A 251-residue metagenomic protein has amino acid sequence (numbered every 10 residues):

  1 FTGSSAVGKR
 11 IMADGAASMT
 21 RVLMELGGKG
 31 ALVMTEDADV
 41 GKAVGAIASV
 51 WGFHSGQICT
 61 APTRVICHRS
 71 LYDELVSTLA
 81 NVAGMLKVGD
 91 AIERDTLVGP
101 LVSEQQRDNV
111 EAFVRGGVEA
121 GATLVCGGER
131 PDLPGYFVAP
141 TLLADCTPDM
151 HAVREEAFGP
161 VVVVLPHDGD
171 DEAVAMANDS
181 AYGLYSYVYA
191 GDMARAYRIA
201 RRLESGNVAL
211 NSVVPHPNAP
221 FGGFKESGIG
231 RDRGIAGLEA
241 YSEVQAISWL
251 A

Functional and structural regions predicted by a protein language model:
F1, M24, V188: Conserved SAM-binding loop
F1, P100, V163: Conserved donor-binding loops in enzymes that form glycosidic bonds
T2, E104-Q105, A190, G228: Residue-level marker of alpha-helix boundaries and capping positions
G3-S4, G159: Conserved phosphate-binding and hydrolysis motifs of nucleotide-dependent enzymes
S4-T147, L210: ALDH superfamily catalytic-core signature
V33, K87-V88, V114, E119 (+2 more regions): Conserved C-terminal structural/oligomerization subdomain of aldehyde/semialdehyde dehydrogenase
